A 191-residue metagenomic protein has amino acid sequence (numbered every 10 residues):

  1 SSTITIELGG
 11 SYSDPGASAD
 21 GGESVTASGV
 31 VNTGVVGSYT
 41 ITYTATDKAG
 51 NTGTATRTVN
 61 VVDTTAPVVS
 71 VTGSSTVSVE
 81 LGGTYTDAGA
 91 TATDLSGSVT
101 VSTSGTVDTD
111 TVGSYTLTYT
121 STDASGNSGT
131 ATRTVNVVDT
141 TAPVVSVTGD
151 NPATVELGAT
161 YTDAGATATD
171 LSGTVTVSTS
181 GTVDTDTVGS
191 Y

Functional and structural regions predicted by a protein language model:
S1-A19, T65-D94, T141-S172: Solvent-exposed, low-complexity, repeat-rich "mucin-like" stalks and linkers
D20-V61, L95-V135, N151-A153, L171-Y191: Serine/threonine-rich, repeat-prone extracellular segments and beta-strand-based repeat modules of secreted/surface
